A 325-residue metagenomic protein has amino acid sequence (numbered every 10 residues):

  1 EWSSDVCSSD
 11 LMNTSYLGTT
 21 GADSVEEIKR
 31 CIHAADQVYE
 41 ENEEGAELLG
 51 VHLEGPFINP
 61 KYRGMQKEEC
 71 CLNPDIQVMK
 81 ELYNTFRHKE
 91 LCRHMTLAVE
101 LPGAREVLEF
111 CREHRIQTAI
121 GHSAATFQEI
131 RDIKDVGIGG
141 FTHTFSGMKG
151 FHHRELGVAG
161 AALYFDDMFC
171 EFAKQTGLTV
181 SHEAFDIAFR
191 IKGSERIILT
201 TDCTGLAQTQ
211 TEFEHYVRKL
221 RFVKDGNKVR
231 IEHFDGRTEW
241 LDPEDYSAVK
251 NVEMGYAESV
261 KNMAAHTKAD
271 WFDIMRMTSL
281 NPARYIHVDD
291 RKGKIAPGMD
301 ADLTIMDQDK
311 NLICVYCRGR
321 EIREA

Functional and structural regions predicted by a protein language model:
E1-S8: Short, small-residue-biased leader/transition segments that mark boundaries at the very start of proteins
S4, M65-L72, Q117-G121: Active-site mouth loops of central-metabolism enzymes
S9-E90: Divalent-metal coordination cores built from histidine and acidic residues
I28-N42, L108-Q117, S194, D270 (+1 more regions): Short, electropositive alpha-helical surface patch
K80-E212: Active-site core of metal-dependent hydrolases
G160-C170, R190-T201, A207-M299, L303-I305: His/Asp/Glu-enriched, well-ordered alpha-helical/loop segment that forms or immediately abuts the divalent-metal
